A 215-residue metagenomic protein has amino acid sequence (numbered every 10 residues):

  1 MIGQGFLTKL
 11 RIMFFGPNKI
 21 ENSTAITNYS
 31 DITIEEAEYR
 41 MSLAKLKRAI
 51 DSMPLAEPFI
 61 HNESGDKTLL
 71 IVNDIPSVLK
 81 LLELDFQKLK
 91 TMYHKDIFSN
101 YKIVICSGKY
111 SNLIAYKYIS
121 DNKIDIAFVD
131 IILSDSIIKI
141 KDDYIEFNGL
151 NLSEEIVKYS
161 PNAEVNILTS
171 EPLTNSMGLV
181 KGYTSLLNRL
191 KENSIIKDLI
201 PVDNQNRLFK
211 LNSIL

Functional and structural regions predicted by a protein language model:
I2-K102, I195, N204-L215: Non-catalytic signal-transmission and effector/linker regions of two-component phosphorelay proteins
I75-L79, K109-N112, I131-K139, E171-N175 (+1 more regions): Short acidic, S/G/P-rich loop/turn micro-motifs used as interaction or catalytic elements
L82-Q87, N112-L113, D143-E154, M177-R189 (+1 more regions): Well-ordered, non-membrane alpha-helical segments in soluble/globular domains
D96-I126, D130, S134-D135: Acidic, metal-coordinating helix/loop segments flanking the phosphotransfer/catalytic sites of two-component signaling
S107, D198-D203: Short acidic-hydrophobic, aromatic-tinged amphipathic segments that line or gate anion-handling sites
A127, L150-N188, I200-V202: A short, hydrophobic beta-strand element within the central beta-sheet of small alpha/beta folds
I132, S136-N162: Short amphipathic alpha-helix used as the core "switch/output" element in two-component signaling
